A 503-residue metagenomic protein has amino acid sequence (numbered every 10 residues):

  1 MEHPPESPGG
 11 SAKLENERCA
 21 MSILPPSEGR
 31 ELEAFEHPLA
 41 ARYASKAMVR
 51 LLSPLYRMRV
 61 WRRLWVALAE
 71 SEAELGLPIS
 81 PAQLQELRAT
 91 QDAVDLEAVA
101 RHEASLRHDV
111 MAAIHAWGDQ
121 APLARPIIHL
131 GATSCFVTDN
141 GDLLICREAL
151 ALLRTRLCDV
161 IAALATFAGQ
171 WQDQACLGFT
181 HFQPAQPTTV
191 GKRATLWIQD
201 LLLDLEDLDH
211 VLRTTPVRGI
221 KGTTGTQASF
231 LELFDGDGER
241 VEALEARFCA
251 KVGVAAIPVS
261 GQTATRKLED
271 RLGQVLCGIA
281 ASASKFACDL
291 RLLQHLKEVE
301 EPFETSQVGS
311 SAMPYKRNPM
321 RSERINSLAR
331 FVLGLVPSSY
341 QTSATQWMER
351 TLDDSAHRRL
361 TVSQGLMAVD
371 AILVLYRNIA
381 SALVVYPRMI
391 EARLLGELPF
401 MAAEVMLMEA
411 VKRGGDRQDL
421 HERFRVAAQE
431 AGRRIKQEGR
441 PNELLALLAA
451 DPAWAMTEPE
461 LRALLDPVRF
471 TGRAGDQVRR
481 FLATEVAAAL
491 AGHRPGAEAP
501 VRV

Functional and structural regions predicted by a protein language model:
H3, S7, L14: Cationic, low-complexity basic patches in intrinsically disordered or flexible, solvent-exposed regions
S22-A228, E232-R247, A256, G309-S310 (+5 more regions): A helix-coil-helix interface module used to build multimeric assemblies and to scaffold catalytic/cofactor sites
L68-S71, L153, L157-V160, L164-F167 (+13 more regions): Amphipathic alpha-helices that form helix-helix packing interfaces
G169-G191, E300-K316, E349-A356, S381-M401: Glycine-rich cofactor-pocket loops
T265-L293, Q307-G365: A conserved active-site cap/scaffold subdomain adjacent to cofactor or substrate pockets
E300, R423-Q429: Active/binding-pocket-proximal capping segment
F331-G415, R423: Long, amphipathic alpha-helical stalk/connector segments used for oligomerization, subunit docking, or mechanical
